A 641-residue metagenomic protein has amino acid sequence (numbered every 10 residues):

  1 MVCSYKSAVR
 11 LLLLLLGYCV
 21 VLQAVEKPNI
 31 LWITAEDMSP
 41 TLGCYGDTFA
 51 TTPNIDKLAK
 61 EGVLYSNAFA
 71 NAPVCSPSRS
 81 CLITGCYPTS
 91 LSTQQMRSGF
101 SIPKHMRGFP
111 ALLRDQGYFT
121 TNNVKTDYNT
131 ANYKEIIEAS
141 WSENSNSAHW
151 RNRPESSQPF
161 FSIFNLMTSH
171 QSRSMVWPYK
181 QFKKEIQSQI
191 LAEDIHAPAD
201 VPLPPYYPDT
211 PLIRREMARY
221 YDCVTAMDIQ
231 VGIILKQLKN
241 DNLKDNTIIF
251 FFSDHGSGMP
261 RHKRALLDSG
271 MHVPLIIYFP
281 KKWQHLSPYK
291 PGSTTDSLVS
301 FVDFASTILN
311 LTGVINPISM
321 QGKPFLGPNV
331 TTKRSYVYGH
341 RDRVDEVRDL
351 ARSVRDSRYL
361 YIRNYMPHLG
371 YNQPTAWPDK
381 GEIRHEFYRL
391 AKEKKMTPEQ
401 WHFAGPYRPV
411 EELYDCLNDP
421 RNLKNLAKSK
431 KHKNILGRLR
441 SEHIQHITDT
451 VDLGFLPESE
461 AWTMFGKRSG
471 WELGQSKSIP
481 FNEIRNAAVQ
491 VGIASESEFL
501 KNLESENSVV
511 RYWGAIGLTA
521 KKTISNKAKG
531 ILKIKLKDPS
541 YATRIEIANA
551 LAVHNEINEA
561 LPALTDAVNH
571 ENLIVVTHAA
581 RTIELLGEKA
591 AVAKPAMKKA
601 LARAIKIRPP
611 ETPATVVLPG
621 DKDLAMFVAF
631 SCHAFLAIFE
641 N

Functional and structural regions predicted by a protein language model:
V2-S4, G17-G405, P420-S441: Formylglycine-dependent sulfatase
K6-L14: Sec-dependent signal peptide recognition, specifically the positively charged N-region followed immediately by
L11, V347-D349, P409: Short beta-strand-initiation
V25-P28, A35, L64, H272 (+4 more regions): Long, internal low-complexity/basic segments
